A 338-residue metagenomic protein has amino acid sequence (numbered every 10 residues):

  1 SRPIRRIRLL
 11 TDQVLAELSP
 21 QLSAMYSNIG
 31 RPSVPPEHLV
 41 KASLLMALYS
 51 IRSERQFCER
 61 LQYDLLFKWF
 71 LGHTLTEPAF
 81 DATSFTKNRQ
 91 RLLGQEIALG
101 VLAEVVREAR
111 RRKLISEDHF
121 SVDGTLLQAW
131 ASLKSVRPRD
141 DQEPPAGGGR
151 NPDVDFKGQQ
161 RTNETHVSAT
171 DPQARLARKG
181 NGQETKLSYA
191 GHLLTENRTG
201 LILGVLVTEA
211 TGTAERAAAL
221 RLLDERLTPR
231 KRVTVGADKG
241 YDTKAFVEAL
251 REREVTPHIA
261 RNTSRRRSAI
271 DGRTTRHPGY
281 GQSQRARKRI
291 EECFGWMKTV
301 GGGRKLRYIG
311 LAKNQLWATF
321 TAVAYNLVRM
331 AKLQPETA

Functional and structural regions predicted by a protein language model:
S1-Q13, M330-A338: Charged, often Cys/His-bearing segments associated with DNA-binding zinc-finger transcription factors
P3, G30-H38, S50-S53, E77 (+8 more regions): Secondary-structure capping and boundary motifs in well-ordered enzyme cores
I7-L114, A129: Basic, low-complexity intrinsically disordered segments
L18-L22, T83-F85, A169-T170, N197-L203 (+3 more regions): Short acidic (Asp/Glu) and glycine-rich catalytic loops that position anionic groups and cofactors
Y49-Q56, L201, G302-L306, L327-T337: Short helix-capping/linker segments at secondary-structure and domain boundaries
Q62, G72-T76, F80-R253, F320 (+1 more regions): Polybasic low-complexity intrinsically disordered regions
D141, P145-G148, D153, K239-A312 (+1 more regions): Helix-centered, glycine/charged polyanion-binding patches within enzymatic domains that contact phosphate-containing
A312-A338: In a subset of proteins, long, contiguous C-terminal domains/tails are tracked
